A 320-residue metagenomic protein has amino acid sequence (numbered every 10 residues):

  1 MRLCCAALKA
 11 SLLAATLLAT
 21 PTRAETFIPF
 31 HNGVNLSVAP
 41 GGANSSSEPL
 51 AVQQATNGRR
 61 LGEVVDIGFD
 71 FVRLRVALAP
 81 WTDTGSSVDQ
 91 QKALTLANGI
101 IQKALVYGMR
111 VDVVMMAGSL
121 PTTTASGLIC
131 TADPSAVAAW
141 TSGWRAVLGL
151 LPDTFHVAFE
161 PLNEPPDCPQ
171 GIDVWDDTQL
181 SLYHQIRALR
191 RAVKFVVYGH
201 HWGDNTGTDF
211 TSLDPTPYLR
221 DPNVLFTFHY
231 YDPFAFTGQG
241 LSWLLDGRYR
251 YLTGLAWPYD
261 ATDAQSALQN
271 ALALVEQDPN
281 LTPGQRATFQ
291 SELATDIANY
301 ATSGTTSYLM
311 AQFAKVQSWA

Functional and structural regions predicted by a protein language model:
M1-S11: Bacterial N-terminal signal peptides that target proteins for export
R2, R73, A77, K92-Q102 (+2 more regions): Well-ordered, non-transmembrane segments within structured domains
K9-A19: Bacterial N-terminal signal peptides
T20-A24: Sec/Tat signal peptide C-region and signal peptidase I cleavage site
F27-K194, G199-D209: Active-site mouth of glycoside hydrolases
Q53, G149, D153-H156, P166-A320: Extracellular glycoside hydrolase catalytic/binding regions
